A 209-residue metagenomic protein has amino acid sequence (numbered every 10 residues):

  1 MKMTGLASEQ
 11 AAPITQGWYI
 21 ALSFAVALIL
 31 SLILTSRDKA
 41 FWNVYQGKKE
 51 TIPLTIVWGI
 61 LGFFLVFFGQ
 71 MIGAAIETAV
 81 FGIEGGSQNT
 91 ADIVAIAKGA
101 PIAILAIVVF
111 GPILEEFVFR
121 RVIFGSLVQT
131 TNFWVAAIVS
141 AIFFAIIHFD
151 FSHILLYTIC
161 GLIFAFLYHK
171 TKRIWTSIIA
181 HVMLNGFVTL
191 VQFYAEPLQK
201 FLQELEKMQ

Functional and structural regions predicted by a protein language model:
M1-D38: Alpha-helical transmembrane segments in multi-pass membrane proteins
S8-I14, F41-G111, Q129, P197-Q209: Juxtamembrane helix-loop-helix connectors linking adjacent transmembrane helices in multi-pass membrane enzymes
G17, A21, T55-I60, P101-L105 (+3 more regions): Hydrophobic alpha-helical transmembrane segments
L32-W42, L167-T171: Structural signal for the C-terminal ends of transmembrane alpha-helices and the immediately following loop
I56-I72, I76, V109, I113 (+6 more regions): Hydrophobic, lipid-facing residues on alpha-helical transmembrane segments of integral membrane proteins
I113-V118, V122-I123, D150, M183 (+1 more regions): Active-site His/Glu-centered metal-binding helix of metallohydrolases
L114-V139, F166-R173: Membrane-interface helix/loop boundary segments of multi-pass membrane proteins
A137, A141, A145, S152-Q209: Functionally important transmembrane alpha-helices
